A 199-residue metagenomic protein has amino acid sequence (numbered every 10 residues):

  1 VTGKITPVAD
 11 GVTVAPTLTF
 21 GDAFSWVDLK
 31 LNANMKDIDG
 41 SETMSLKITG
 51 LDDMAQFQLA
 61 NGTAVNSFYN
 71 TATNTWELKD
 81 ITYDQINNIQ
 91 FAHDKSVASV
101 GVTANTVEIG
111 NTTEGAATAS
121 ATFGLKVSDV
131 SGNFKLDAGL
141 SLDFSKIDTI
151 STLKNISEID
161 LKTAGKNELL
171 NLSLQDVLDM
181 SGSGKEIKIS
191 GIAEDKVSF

Functional and structural regions predicted by a protein language model:
V1-G132, L178-K185: Extracellular glycosylation-rich, acidic/polar low-complexity regions of adhesion- and matrix-associated proteins
E42, S128-F199: Acidic, glycine-rich low-complexity segments
